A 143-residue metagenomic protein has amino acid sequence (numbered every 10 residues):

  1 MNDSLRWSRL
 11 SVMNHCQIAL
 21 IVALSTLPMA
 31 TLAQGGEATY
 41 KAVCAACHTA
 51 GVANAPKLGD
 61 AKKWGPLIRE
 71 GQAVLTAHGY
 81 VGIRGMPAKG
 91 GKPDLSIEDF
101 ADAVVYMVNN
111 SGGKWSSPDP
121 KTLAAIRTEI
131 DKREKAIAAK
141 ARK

Functional and structural regions predicted by a protein language model:
M1-H15: N-terminal secretory signal peptides that target proteins for export/translocation
I18-L24: Hydrophobic helical h-region of N-terminal Sec-dependent signal peptides in bacterial secretory/periplasmic proteins
T26-A30: N-terminal signal peptide c-region/cleavage motif recognized by signal peptidases
T39, K63, V74, D99-D102: Extracytoplasmic/secreted proteins, especially bacterial periplasmic and envelope-associated proteins
Y40-A50, A103, M107: The canonical Cys-X-X-Cys-His
T49-H78, P87-G90: Gly/Gly-Pro-rich "capping" loops immediately C-terminal to redox-active cysteine motifs in periplasmic/lumenal
G90-G91, L95-K143: Flexible coil segments in periplasmic/lumen-exposed cytochrome c-class electron-transfer proteins
